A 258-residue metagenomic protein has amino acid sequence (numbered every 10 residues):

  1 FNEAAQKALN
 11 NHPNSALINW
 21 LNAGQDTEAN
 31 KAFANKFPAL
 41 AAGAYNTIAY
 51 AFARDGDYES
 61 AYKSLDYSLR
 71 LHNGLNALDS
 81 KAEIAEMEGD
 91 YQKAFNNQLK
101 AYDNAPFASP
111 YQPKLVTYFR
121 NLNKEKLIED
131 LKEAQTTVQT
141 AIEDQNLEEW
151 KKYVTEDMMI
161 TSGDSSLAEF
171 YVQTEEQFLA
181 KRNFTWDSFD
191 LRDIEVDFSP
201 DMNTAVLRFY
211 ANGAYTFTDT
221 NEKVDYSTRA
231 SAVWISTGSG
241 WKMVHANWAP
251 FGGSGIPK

Functional and structural regions predicted by a protein language model:
L9-N10, E86, Y91-S109: TPR/TPR-like (Sel1-like) alpha-helical repeat modules
N19-L21, G43-T47, N76-S80, P110-L115: Alpha-solenoid helical repeat scaffolds
N104, S227-P257: Short beta-strand edge/turn micro-motifs at domain boundaries
V116-E156, G255-K258: Short, low-complexity N-terminal intrinsically disordered segments enriched in polar/charged residues
L147-P200, Y210, V224-Y226: A solvent-exposed, acidic/Ser-Thr-rich amphipathic alpha-helical stretch
